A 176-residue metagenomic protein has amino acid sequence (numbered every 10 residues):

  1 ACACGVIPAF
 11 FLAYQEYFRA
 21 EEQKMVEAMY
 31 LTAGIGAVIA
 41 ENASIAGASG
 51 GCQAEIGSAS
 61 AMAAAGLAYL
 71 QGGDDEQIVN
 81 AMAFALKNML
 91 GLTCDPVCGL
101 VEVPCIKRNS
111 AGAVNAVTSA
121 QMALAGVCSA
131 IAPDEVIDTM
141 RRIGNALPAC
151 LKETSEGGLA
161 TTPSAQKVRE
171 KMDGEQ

Functional and structural regions predicted by a protein language model:
A1, A46-A54, L100-K107: A short glycine/serine-rich beta->alpha loop
A1-F10, A54-A59: Conserved phosphate/anionic-ligand binding catalytic regions in large, soluble enzymes, centered on
P8-R19, A64-G72: Alpha-helical support elements that line or immediately flank enzyme active sites and cofactor-binding pockets
Q15-I35, N80-F84, A160-P163, E175-Q176: An acidic intrinsically disordered interaction segment
Q23-A43, N88-P96: Acidic-glycine-rich active-site phosphate/pyrophosphate-binding loop
A33-V38, N42, S49, E55-S60: Glycine-rich phosphate/ribose-binding loops and adjacent secondary-structure elements that form binding surfaces
G57-A63, N109-G112: Small-residue-rich segments of transmembrane alpha-helices in multi-pass membrane proteins, especially helix faces
L67-Q176: Functionally critical mobile loop/hinge segments
